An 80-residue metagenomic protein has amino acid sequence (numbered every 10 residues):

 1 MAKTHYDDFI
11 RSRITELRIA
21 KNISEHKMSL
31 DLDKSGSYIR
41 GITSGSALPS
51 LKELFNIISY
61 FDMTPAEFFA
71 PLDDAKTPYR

Functional and structural regions predicted by a protein language model:
M1-A20: A short, Lys/Arg-rich alpha-helix, primarily the initiator
M1-T4, E67-R80: Short, charged recognition helix plus adjacent turn of helix-turn-helix-like nucleic-acid-binding domains
A20, D31, Y60: Residues within the alpha-helical elements of helix-turn-helix
K27, Y38, E67: Residues in the helix-turn-helix
M28-S29, I57: Short alpha-helical "recognition helix" segments of helix-turn-helix
D33-P49: Recognition helix of helix-turn-helix/homeodomain-like DNA-binding domains that insert into the DNA major groove
K52-E67: DNA major-groove recognition helix of helix-turn-helix/homeodomain DNA-binding modules
